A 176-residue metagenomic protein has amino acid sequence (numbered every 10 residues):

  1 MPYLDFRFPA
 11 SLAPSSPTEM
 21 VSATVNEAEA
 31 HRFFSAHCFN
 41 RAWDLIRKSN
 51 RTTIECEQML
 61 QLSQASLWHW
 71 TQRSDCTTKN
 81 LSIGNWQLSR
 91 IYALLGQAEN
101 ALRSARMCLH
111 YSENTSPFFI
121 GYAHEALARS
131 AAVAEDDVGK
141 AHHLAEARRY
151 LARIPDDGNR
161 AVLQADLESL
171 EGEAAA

Functional and structural regions predicted by a protein language model:
A36-H37, L81-I83, Y122, V162: Residue register of alpha-helical TPR repeats
N40, Q87, A126, L163-L170: "A position-specific structural signal for the A-helix of alpha-solenoid helical repeats
Q64-T71, R106-E113, E146-D156: Amphipathic alpha-helical segments of tetratricopeptide repeats
